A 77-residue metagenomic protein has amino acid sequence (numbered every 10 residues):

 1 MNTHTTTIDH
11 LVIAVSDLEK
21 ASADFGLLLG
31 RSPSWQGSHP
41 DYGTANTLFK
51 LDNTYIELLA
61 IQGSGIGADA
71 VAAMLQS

Functional and structural regions predicted by a protein language model:
M1-I8, I13-S32, L51-S77: Glyoxalase I/VOC metalloenzyme domain signal
S32-P40: Conserved catalytic-core motifs of GNAT/GCN5-like acyltransferases
D41-A45: Short acidic/glycine-enriched loop/turn segments that link adjacent beta-strands
